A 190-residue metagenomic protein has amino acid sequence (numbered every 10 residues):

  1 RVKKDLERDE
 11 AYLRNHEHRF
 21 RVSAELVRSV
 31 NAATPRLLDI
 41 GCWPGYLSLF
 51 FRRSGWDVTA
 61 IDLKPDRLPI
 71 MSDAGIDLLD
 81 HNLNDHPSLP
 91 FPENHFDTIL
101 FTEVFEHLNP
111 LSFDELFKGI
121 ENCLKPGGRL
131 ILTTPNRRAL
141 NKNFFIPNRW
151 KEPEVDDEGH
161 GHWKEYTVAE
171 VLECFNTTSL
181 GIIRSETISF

Functional and structural regions predicted by a protein language model:
R1-N94, T98-T102, L111-F117, L132 (+1 more regions): Conserved N-terminal segment of class I S-adenosyl-L-methionine
A32, K125, N176: Short conserved AdoMet
E106-L108: A short His-aromatic
I120: Class I S-adenosylmethionine-dependent transferase superfamily signal
L124-L130: Short glycine-dipeptide loop
I131-P153: Conserved class I S-adenosyl-L-methionine
P153-E170: Acceptor-substrate binding/catalytic loop of class I
L180-F190: Conserved catalytic loop of SAM-dependent methyltransferase domains
